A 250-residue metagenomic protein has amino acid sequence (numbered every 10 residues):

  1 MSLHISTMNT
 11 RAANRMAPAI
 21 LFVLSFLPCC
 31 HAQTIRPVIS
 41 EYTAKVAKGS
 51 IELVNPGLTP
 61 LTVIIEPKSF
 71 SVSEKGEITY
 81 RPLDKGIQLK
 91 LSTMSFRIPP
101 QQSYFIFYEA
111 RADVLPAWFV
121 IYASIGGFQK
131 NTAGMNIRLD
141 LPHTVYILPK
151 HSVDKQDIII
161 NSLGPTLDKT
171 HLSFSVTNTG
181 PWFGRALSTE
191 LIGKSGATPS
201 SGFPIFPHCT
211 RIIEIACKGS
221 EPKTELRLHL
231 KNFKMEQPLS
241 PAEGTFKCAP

Functional and structural regions predicted by a protein language model:
M1-A13: N-terminal secretory signal peptides that target proteins for export/translocation
P18-F26: Bacterial N-terminal signal peptides
A32-L58, S95, D154-K169, G202: Beta-sheet-dominated interaction scaffolds and their linkers
T43-S50, Y104-F105, L115-V120, L139 (+1 more regions): Short, solvent-exposed loop/turn segments enriched in Ser/Thr/Gly
G57-S103, K194-G196: Surface-exposed binding patches on compact interaction domains or structured appendages
G57-T59, T177-W182: Short, acidic/polar linear motifs in exposed loop/turn regions
F96-A110, H208-A216: Short Pro-Gly-centered flexible turn/kink motifs
A112-S152, P222-P250: Terminal connector regions
